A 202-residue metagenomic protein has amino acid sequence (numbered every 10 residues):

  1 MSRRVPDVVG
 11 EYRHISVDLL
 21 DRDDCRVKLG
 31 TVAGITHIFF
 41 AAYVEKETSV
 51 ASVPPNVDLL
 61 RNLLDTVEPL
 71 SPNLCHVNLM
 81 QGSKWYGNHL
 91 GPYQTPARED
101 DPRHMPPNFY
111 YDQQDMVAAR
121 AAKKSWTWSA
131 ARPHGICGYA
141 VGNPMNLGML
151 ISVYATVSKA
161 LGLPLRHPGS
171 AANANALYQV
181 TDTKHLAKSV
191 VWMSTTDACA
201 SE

Functional and structural regions predicted by a protein language model:
S2-V5, S83: Residues in the short beta-alpha loop(s) of Rossmann-like NAD(P)-binding domains
P6-N62: NAD(P)H-binding glycine-rich loop region in Rossmannoid oxidoreductase-like domains and their noncatalytic homologs
V9, E47-S49, W85-H89, G138-A140: Short catalytic/ligand-binding loop motif for oxyanion handling, primarily in non-cytosolic enzymes, centered on
H14, W128-A130, E202: Conserved beta-strand scaffold positions in the cores of enzyme catalytic domains, especially in NTP/NDP-utilizing
T36-F40, V50-A51, P55-F109, A121 (+1 more regions): Conserved Rossmann-fold NAD(P)-dependent oxidoreductase catalytic core, especially the SDR/UDP-sugar
P102-M105, H134-M149, P168-T183: Glycine-rich "substrate-gating" loop/helix at the edge of Rossmann-like oxidoreductase active sites
V117-M145: Conserved beta-loop-beta element that borders a ligand/cofactor-binding pocket
A155-S170, A176-E202: Alpha-helical substrate-binding/gating segment
